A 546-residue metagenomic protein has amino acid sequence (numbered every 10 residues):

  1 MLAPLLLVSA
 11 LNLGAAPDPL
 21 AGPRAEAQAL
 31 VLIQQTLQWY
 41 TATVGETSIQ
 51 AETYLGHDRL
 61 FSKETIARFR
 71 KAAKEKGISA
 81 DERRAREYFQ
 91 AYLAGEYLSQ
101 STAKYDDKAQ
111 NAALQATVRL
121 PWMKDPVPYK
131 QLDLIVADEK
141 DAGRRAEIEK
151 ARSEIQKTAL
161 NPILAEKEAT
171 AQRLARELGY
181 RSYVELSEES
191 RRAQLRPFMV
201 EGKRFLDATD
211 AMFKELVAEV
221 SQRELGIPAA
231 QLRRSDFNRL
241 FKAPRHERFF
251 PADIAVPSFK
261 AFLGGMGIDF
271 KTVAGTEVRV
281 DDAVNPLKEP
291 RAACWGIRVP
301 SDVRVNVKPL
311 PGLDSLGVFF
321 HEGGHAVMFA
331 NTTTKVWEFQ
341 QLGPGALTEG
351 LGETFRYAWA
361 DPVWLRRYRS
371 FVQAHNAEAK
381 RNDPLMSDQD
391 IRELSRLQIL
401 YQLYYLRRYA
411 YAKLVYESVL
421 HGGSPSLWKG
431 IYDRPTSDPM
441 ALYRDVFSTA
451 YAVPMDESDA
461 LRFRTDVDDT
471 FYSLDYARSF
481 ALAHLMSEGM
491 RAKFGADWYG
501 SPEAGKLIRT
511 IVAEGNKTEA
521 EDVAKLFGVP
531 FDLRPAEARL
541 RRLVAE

Functional and structural regions predicted by a protein language model:
L2, L6-L11: Hydrophobic helical h-region of N-terminal Sec-dependent signal peptides in bacterial secretory/periplasmic proteins
G14-A165, I431, T465, F471 (+4 more regions): N-terminal helix-rich structural modules
T41-A51, F69-K74, S182-E185, F319 (+3 more regions): C-terminal, non-catalytic "cap/extension" segments appended to globular domains
D107, S153-R304, P309-L313, L526 (+2 more regions): Contiguous, non-catalytic segments that form substrate-binding/exosite surfaces or channel walls
E149-Q156, E188, R239-E247, G275 (+5 more regions): Glycine- and acidic
G202-M212, L342-P384: Post-HExxH zinc-binding segment in Zn-dependent metallohydrolases
A229-D236, P290-D302, E322-T333, E378-I391 (+1 more regions): Active-site-adjacent bridging/hinge elements
D314-T333, E349-E353: Active-site recognition of the HExxH zinc-binding catalytic motif
